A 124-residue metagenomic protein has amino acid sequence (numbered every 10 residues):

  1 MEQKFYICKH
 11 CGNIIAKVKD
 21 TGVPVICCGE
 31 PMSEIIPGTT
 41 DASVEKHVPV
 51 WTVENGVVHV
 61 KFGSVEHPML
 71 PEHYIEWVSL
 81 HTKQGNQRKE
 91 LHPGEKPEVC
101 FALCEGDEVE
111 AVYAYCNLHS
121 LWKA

Functional and structural regions predicted by a protein language model:
Q3, K19-G22: Flanking scaffold residues of small Cys/His-coordinated metal-binding clusters
F5, P24, Y113: Residues immediately within or flanking Cys/His clusters that coordinate Zn2+ in small zinc-binding modules
C8-C11, C27, C116: Short cysteine-rich clusters marking metal-coordination/redox-active sites
I15, P31-M32, S120: Cys/His-rich microdomains that often coordinate metals
T21-M32: Cysteine-rich micro-motifs
K61-F62, E98-E105: Exposed aromatic-hydrophobic patches
F62-L70: Short amphipathic, basic-aromatic surface patches that mediate peripheral association with negatively charged
N117-A124: Short acidic/polar inter-strand loop motif in beta-rich domains
